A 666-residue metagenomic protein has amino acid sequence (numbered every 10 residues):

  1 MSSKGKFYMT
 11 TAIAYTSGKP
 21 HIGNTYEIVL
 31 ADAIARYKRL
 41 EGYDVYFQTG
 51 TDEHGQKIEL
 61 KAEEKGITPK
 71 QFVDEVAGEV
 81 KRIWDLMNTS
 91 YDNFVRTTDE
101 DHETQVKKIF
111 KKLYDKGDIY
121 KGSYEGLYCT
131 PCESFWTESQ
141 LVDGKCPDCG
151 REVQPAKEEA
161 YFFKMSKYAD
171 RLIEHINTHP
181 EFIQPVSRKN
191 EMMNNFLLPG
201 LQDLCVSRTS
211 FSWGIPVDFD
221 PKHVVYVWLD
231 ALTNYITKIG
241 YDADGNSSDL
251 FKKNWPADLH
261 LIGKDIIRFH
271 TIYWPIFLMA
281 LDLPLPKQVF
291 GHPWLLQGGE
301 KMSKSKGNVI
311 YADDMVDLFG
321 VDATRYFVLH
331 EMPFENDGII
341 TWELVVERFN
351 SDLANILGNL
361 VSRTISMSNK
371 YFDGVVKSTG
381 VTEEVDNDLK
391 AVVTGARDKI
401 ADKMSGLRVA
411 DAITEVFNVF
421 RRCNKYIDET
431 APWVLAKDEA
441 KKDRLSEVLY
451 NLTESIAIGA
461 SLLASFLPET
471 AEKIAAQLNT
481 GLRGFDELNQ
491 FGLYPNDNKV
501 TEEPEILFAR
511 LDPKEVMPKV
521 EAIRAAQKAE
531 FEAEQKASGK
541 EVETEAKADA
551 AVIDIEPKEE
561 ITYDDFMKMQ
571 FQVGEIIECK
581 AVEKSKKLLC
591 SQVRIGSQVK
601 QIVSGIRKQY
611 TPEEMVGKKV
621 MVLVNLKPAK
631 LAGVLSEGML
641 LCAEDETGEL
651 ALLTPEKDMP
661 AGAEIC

Functional and structural regions predicted by a protein language model:
S2-T49, D101-Q105, C149, P155-K370 (+1 more regions): Structured secondary-structure scaffolds
S2-V76, V95-F110, D115, C132 (+5 more regions): N-terminal catalytic cores of NTP/NDP-binding nucleotidyl/phosphoryl-transfer enzymes
G78-D92: A glycine-rich helix N-cap at a beta->alpha junction
K116-A169, I173: Cys/His-rich short segments
K121, E331, E343-V381, V392-V500 (+1 more regions): Helix-rich, typically C-terminal accessory recognition domains appended to large enzymatic cores
Q288-G291, A475-Q477, C590: Beta-strand segments within the central parallel beta-sheet cores of soluble alpha/beta enzyme folds
A471-D565: Intrinsic disorder at enzyme termini
V542-C666: Phosphate-backbone binding interfaces of nucleic-acid-interacting proteins
